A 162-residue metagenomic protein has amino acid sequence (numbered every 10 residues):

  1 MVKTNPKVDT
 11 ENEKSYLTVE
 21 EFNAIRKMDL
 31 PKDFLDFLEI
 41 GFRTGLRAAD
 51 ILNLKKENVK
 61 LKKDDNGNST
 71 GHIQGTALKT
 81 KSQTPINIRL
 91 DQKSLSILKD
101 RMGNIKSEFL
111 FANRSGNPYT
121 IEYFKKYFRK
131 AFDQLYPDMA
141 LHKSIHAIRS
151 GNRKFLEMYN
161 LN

Functional and structural regions predicted by a protein language model:
V2, V59, F111: Short clusters of hydrophobic/aromatic residues that line enzyme substrate/ligand-binding pockets
V2-A48, L52: Basic, Lys/Arg- and aromatic-enriched nucleic-acid-binding interface segment
E11, F34, S69-G71, T84 (+2 more regions): Exposed loop/turn and edge beta-strand positions of beta-sandwich/beta-sheet ligand-binding modules
K14, T18, R26, Q74-T76 (+2 more regions): Residue-level detector of conserved, well-ordered beta-strand and adjacent loop positions that form binding/recognition
S15, K27-M28, T84, I88 (+2 more regions): Helix-turn-helix-type domain boundary/helix-start signal
V19-E20, T44, N53-L98: Conserved tyrosine-mediated DNA breakage-rejoining catalytic core shared by Y-recombinases
K27, K32, T44, N104-E108 (+1 more regions): Short, basic (Lys/Arg/His-rich) helix/loop patches that form interaction surfaces in the mid-to-C-terminal regions
K79-K99, E108-K130: C-terminal catalytic core of Y-nucleophile DNA break-rejoin enzymes
